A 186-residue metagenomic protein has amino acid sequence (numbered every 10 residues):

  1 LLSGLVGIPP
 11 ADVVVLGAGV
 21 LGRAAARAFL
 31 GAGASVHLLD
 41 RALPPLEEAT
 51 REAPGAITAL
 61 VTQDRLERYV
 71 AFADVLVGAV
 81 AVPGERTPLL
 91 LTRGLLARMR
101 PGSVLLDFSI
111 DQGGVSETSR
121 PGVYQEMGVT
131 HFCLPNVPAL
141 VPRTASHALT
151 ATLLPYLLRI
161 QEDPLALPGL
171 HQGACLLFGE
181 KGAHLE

Functional and structural regions predicted by a protein language model:
L1, P10, V115-E186: Adenosine-phosphate binding glycine-rich loop
L1-G78: Glycine-rich phosphate/diphosphate-binding loop of Rossmann-like nucleotide-binding domains
A11, A32-A34, T87, P101-V104 (+1 more regions): Structural beta-strand/beta-sheet cores of well-ordered domains, especially the beta-sheet scaffolds that support
V20-L21, L43, V82-P83, D111 (+2 more regions): Short, glycine-/Ser/Thr-/acidic-enriched flexible segments
A32, L39, A49-A56, P83 (+5 more regions): Change "in soluble alpha/beta enzymes" to "in soluble alpha/beta proteins
E52-G128: Rossmann-like adenosine-cofactor binding region
